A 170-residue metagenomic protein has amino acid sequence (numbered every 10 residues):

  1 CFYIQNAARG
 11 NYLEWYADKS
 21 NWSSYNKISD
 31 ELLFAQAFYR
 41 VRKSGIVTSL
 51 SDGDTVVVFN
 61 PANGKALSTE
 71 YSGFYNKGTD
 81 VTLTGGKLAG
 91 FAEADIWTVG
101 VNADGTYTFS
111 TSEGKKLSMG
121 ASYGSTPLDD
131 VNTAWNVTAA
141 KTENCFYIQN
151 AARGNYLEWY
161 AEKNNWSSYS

Functional and structural regions predicted by a protein language model:
C1-S170: Lectin-like carbohydrate-binding module/patch detector with strong preference for beta-trefoil
